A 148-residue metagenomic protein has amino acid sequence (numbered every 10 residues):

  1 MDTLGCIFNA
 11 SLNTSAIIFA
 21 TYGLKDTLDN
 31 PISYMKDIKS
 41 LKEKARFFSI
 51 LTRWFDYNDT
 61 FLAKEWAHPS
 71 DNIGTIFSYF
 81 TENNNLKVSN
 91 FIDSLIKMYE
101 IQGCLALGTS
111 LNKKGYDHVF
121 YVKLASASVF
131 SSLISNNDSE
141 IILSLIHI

Functional and structural regions predicted by a protein language model:
M1-L145: N-terminal core-entry segment
